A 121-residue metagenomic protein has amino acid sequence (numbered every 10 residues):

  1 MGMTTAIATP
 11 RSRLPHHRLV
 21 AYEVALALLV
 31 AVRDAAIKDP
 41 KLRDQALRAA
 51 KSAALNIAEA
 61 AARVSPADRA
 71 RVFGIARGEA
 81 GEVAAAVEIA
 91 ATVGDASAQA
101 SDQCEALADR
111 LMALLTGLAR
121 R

Functional and structural regions predicted by a protein language model:
M1-R121: Amphipathic alpha-helical assembly/interaction segments
